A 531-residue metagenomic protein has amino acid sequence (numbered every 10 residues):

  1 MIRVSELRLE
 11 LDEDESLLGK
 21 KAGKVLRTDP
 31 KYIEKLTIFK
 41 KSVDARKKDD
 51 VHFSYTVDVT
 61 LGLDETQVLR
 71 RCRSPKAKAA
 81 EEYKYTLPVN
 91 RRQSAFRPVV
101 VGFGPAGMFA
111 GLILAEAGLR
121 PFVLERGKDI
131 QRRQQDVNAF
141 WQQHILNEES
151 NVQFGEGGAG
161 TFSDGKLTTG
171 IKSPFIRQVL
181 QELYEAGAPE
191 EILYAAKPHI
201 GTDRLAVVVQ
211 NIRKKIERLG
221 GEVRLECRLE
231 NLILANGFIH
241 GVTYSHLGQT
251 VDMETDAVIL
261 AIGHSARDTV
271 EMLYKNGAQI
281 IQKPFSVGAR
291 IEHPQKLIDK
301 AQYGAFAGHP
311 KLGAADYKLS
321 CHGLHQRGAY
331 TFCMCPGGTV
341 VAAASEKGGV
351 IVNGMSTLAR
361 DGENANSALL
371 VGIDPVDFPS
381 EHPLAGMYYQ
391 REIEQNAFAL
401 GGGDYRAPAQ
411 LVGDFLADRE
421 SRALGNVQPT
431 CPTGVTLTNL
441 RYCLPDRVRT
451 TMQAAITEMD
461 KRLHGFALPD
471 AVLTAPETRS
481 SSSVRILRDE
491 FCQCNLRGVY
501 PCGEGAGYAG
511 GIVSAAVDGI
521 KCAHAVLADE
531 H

Functional and structural regions predicted by a protein language model:
M1-F53, V57-H531: Residues forming the flavin
